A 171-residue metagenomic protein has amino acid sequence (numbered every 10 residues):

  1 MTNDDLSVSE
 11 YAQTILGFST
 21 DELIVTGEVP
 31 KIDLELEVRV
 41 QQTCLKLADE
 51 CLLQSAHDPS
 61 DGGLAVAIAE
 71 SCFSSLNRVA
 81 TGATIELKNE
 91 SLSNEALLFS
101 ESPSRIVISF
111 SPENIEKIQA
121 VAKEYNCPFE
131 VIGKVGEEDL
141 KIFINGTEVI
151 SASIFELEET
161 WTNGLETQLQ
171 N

Functional and structural regions predicted by a protein language model:
M1-V25: Short, acidic (Asp/Glu-rich) active-site segment that either coordinates a divalent metal cofactor
L23-V29, L47-N171: Glycine-/charge-enriched secondary-structure boundary and capping motifs
C44: Phosphate-interacting basic helix/loop segments used at nucleotide- and nucleic-acid interfaces
